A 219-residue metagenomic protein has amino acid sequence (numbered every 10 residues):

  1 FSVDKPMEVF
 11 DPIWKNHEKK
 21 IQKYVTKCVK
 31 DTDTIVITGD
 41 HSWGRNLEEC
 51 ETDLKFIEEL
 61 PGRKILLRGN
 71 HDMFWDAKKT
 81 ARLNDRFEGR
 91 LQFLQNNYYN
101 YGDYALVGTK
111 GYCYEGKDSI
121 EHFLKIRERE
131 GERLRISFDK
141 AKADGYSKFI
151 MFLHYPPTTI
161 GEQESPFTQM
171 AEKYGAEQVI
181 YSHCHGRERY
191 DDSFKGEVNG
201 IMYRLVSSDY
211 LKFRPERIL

Functional and structural regions predicted by a protein language model:
F1, Y24, C28, D72-Q163 (+1 more regions): Conserved catalytic scaffold of divalent metal-dependent phosphoesterases
F1-M7, A77-T80, D118, D191-S193 (+1 more regions): Short aromatic-enriched loop/helix-cap "lid" or pocket-rim segments at secondary-structure transitions that line
V3-Y101, Q163-Y174, N199-S207: Core catalytic region of metal-dependent phosphoesterases/phosphodiesterases, especially metallo-beta-lactamase-like
I35, F149-M151, V179: Receiver (REC) domain switch-region micro-motif
G44, Y114, E188: Short glycine-rich, flexible loops that bind phosphorylated cofactors or substrates
I65, P157-L219: Conserved beta-sheet core of the metallophosphoesterase superfamily
L67-G69, T109, F152, S182 (+1 more regions): Generic beta-sheet signal
